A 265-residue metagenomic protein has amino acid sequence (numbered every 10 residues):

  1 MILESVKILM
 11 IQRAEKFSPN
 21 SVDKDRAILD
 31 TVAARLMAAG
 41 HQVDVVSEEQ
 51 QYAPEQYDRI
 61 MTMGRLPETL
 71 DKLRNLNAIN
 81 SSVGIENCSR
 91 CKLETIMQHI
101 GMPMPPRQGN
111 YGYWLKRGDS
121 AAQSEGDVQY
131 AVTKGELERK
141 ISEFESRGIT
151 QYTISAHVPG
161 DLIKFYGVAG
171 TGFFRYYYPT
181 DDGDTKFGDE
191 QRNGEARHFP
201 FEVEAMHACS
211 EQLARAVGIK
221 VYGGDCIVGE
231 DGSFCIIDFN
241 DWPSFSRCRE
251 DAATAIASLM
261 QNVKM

Functional and structural regions predicted by a protein language model:
I2-M10: Extreme N-terminal starter segment of soluble prokaryotic enzymes
I11-P106, A121: Conserved N-proximal alpha/beta basic substrate-recognition cap immediately N-terminal to, or forming the N-lobe
Y57-M61, K116, F165-G167, G232-R247: A short beta-strand motif that forms the metal-chelation/ATP-contact edge of phosphoryl-transfer active sites
R65, G118, H157-V158, Y166 (+2 more regions): Anionic group-transfer/hydrolysis microenvironments
N110: Catalytic phosphate/metal-binding cores of nucleic-acid and nucleotide-processing enzymes, i.e., regions that mediate
Y113-E136: Conserved anion/nucleotide-ligand pocket segment
Y130-V217: Phosphate-binding site of ATP-dependent enzymes
Q151, T185-I236, N240, C248 (+1 more regions): A long amphipathic alpha-helix within ATP-dependent nucleotide-binding catalytic cores
